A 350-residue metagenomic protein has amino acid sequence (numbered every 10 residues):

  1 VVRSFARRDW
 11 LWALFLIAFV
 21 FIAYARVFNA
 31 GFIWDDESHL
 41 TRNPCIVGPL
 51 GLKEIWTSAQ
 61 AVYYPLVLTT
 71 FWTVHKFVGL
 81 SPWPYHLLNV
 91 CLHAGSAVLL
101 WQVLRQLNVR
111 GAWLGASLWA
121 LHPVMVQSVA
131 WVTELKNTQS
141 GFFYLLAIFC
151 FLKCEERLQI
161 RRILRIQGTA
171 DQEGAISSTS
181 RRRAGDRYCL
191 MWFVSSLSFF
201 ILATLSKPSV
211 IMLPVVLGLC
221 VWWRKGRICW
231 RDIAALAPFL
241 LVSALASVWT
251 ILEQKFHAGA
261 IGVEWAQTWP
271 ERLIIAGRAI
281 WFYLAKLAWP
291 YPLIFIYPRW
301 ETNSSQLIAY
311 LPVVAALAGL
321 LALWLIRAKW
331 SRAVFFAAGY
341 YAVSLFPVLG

Functional and structural regions predicted by a protein language model:
V1-S180, G185-G350: Polytopic membrane enzymes that build or remodel cell-surface glycoconjugates and lipids
